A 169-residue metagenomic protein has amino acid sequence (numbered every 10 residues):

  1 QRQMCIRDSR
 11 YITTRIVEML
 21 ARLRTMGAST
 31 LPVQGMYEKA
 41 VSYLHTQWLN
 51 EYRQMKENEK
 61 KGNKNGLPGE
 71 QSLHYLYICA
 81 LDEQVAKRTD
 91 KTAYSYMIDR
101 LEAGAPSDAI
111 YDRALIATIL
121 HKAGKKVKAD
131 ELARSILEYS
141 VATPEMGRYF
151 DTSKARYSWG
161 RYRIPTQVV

Functional and structural regions predicted by a protein language model:
Q1-Q3, R7-V169: Large, well-folded core regions of big proteins
